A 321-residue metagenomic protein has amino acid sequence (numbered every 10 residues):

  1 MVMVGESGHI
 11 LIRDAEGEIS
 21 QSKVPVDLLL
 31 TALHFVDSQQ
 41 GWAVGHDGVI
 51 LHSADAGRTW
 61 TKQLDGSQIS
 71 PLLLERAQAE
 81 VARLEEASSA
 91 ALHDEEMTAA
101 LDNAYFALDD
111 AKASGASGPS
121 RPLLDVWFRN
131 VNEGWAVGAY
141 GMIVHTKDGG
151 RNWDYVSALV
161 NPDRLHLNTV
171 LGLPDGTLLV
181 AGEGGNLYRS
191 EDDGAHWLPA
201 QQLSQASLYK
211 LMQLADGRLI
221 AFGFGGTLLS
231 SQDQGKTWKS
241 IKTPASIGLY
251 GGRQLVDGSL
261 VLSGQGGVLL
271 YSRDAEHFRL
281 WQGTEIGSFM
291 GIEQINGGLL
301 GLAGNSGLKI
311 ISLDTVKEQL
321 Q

Functional and structural regions predicted by a protein language model:
M1-Q321: Residue-level hotspots at or immediately adjacent to binding/recognition sites across diverse folds
